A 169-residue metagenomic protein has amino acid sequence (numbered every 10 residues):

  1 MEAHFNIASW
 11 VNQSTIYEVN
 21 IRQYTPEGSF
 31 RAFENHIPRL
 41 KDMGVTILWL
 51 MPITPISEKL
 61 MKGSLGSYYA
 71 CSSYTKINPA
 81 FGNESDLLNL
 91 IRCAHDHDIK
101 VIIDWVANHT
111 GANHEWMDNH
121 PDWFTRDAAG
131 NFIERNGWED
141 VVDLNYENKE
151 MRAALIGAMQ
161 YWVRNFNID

Functional and structural regions predicted by a protein language model:
E2-T15, R22-R31, P38-T46, P52-I168: Substrate-binding/active-site clefts of carbohydrate-active enzymes
